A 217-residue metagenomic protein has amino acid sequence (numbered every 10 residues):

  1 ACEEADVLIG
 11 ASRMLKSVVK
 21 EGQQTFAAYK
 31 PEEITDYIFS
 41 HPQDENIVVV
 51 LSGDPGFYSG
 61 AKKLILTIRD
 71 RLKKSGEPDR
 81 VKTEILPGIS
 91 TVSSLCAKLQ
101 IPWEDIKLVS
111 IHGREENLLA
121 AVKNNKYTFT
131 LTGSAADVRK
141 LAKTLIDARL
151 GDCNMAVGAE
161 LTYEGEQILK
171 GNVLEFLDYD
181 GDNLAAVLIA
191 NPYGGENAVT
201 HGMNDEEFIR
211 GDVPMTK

Functional and structural regions predicted by a protein language model:
A1-I85, S93, R210: Class I S-adenosyl-L-methionine
C2, T91-N124, G133: Short, glycine-/small-residue-rich phosphate/pyrophosphate-handling segment
G10-R13, Y29, S52-D54, H112 (+3 more regions): Structural motif
Q24-K30, G76, T83-E84, W103-S110 (+1 more regions): Short hydrophobic/aromatic-enriched beta-strand-loop microsegments
P31-D36, T91, R114-E116, T162-G165 (+1 more regions): A short acidic, often aromatic-flanked loop/helix-cap motif at beta-alpha or helix-coil junctions that lines enzyme
T35-P42, N117-K123, E175-D178: Short amphipathic alpha-helix with an adjacent loop that forms part of the alpha/beta core around
N46-I47, N125-T216: A contiguous loop/helix-start segment that scaffolds small-molecule binding in enzyme catalytic cores
G88: Active-site glycine-centered loops adjacent to acidic/histidine catalytic or metal-binding residues that shape
